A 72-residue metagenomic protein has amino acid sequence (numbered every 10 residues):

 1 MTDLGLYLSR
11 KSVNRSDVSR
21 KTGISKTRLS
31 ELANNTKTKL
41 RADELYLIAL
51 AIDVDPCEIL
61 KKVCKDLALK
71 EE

Functional and structural regions predicted by a protein language model:
T2-K21: Short basic helix-loop element that most often maps to the first helix and adjoining turn of HTH DNA-binding modules
L6-Y7, S12, E31-L32, L50 (+1 more regions): Short, charged recognition helix plus adjacent turn of helix-turn-helix-like nucleic-acid-binding domains
D17, R28, E58: Residues in the helix-turn-helix
S25-T38: Recognition helix of helix-turn-helix/homeodomain-like DNA-binding domains that insert into the DNA major groove
T36-L50: Short, basic-rich loop-to-helix N-cap that marks the start of a DNA-contacting helix
